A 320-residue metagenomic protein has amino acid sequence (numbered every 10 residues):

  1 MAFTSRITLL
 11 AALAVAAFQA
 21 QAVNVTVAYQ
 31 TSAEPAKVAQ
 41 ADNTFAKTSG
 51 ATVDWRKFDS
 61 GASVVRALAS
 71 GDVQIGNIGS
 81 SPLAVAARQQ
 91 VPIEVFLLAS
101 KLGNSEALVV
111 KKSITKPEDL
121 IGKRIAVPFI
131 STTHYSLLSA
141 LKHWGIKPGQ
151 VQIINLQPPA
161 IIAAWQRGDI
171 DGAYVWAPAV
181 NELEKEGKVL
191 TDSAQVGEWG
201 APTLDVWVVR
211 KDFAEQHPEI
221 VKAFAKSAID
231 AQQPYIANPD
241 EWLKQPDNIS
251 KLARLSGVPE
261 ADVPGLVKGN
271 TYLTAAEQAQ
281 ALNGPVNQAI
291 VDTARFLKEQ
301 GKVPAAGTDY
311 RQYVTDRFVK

Functional and structural regions predicted by a protein language model:
M1-L9: Bacterial N-terminal signal peptides that target proteins for export
A17-Q19: N-terminal signal peptide c-region/cleavage motif recognized by signal peptidases
V23-K147, Q152-N155, D171-A177, S193 (+1 more regions): Short, glycine-/small- and polar/acidic-enriched structural segments that line small-molecule recognition paths
A41, G61-V64, G79-P82, T133-S136 (+10 more regions): Stable alpha-helical elements in mature extracytoplasmic
S49, D72, N77, A87 (+9 more regions): Sec/Tat-exported extracytoplasmic proteins
S81, I154, A160-R254: Pocket-lining segment of extracytoplasmic ligand-binding domains
E215-K302: Secondary-structure end/capping motifs
E299-K320: Hinge/cleft segment of the Venus flytrap/periplasmic-binding protein
